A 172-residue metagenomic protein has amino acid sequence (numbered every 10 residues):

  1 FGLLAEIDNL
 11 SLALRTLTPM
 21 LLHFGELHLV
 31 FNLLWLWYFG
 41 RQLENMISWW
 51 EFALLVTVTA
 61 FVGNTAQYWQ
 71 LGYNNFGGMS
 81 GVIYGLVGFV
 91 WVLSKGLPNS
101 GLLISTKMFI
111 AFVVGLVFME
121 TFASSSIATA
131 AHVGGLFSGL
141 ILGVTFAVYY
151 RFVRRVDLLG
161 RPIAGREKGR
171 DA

Functional and structural regions predicted by a protein language model:
F1-A172: A detector for small-residue-rich transmembrane helices and their helix-helix packing motifs
